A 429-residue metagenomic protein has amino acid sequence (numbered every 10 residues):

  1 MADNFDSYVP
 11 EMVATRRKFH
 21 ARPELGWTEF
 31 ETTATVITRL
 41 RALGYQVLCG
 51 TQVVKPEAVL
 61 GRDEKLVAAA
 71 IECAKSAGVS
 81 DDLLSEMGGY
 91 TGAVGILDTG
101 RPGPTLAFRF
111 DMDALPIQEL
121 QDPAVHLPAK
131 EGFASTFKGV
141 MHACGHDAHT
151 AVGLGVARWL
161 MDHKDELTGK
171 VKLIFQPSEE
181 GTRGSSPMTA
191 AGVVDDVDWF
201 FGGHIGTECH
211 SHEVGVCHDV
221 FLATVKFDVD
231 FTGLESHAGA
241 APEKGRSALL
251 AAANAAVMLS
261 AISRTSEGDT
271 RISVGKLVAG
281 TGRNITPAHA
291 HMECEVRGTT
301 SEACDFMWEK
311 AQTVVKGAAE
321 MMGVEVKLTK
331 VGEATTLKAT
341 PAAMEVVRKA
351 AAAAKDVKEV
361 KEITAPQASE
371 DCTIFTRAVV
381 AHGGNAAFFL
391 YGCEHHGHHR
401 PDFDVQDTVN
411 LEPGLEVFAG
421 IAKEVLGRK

Functional and structural regions predicted by a protein language model:
A2-M141, G155, E166-L167: Acidic/His- and Gly-rich active-site-bordering loop/insert found across diverse amide/peptide-bond hydrolases
F19, F108, H146, L173 (+8 more regions): Divalent metal-coordination and catalytic microenvironments
D82-M87, E179, C217-F221, T364-Q367: Short Gly/Pro-enriched turn/cap motifs at secondary-structure boundaries
A93, H126-M141, D147-A148, G153 (+2 more regions): Histidine/acidic-residue-rich, glycine-tolerant segments that coordinate divalent metal ions
D111-A114, Q121, G206, L222-T224 (+2 more regions): Short glycine-enriched loops at secondary-structure junctions
S135-C144, P401-V409: Short pre-catalytic strand/loop immediately N-terminal to key active-site residues, enriched for Gly-Thr
L250-K429: Metal-dependent amide/peptide-bond hydrolase catalytic core, centered on the "pita-bread" metallohydrolase fold
